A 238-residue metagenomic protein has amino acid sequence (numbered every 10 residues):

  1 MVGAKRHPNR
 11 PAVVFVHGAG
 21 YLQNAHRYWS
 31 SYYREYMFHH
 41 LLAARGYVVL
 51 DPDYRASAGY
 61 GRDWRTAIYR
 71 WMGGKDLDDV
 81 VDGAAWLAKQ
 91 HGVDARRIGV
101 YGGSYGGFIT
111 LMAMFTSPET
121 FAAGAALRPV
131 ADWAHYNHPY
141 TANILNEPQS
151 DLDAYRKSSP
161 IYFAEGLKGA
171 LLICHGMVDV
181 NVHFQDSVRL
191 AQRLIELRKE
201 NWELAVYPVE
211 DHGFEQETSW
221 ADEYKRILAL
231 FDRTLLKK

Functional and structural regions predicted by a protein language model:
M1-K238: Serine-hydrolase catalytic core recognition
